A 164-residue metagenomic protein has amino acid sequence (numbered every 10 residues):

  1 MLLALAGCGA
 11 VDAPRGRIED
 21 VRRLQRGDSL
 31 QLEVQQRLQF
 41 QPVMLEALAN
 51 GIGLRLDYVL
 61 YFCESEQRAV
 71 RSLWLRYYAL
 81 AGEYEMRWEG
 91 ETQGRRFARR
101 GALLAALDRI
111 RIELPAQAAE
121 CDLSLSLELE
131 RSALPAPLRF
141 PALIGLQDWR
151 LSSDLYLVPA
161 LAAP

Functional and structural regions predicted by a protein language model:
M1-G7: Bacterial N-terminal signal peptides
G9-D12: Bacterial signal peptide processing site
G16-R22, Q41-P42, V70-S72, A106-I112: Short structured motifs
V21-E33, P42-I52, E66, L114-A118: Short, solvent-exposed beta-strand/turn "edge" segments of beta-rich domains on protein surfaces
Q36, F62, L127-L129: Hydrophobic beta-strand positions in extracellular immunoglobulin-like domains
P42-A106: Structured domain cores in non-transmembrane regions
Q117-P164: Glycine-rich, aromatic-bearing surface loops/beta-hairpins
